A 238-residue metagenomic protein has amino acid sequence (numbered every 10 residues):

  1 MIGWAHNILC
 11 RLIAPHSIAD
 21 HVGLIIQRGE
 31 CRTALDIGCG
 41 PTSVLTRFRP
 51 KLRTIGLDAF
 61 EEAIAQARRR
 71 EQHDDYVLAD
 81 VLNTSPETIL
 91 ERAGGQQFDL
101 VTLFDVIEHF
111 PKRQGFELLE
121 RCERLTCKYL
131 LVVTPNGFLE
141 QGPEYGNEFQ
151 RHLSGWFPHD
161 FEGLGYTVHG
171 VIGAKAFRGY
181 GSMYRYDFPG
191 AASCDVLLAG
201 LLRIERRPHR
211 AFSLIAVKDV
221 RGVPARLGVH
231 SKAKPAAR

Functional and structural regions predicted by a protein language model:
M1-Q96, L100-T102, R113-E120, R151 (+4 more regions): Conserved N-terminal segment of class I S-adenosyl-L-methionine
T54, L130, Y166-V168: Hydrophobic anchor at the start of a short beta-strand that flanks the dinucleotide cofactor-binding loop
F104-H109: Short catalytic micro-motifs in class I SAM-dependent methyltransferases
F110-P111, T126-C127: Helix-to-beta-strand junctions that scaffold the AdoMet/dcAdoMet cofactor pocket in Class I SAM-dependent enzymes
P111-Q114, P135: Active-site segment flanking the S-adenosylmethionine/decSAM binding pocket in AdoMet-dependent transferases
R121-L125: Conserved helix-to-beta-strand junction in the class I
C127-P135: Conserved beta-strand signature within the Rossmann-like core of class I S-adenosyl-L-methionine
G142-D160: Acceptor-substrate binding/catalytic loop of class I
